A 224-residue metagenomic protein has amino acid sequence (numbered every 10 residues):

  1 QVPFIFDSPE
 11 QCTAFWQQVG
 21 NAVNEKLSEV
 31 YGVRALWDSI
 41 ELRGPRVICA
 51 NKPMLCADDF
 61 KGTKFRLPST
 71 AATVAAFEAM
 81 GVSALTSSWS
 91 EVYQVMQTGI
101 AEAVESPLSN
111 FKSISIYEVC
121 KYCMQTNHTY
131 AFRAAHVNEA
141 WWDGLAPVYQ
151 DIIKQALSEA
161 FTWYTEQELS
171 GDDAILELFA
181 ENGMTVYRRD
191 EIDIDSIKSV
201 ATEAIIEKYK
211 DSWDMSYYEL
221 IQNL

Functional and structural regions predicted by a protein language model:
Q1-Q11, L27-V30, R34-L224: N-terminal secretory/targeting leader peptides
W16-N24: Signature of the catalytic double-stranded beta-helix
